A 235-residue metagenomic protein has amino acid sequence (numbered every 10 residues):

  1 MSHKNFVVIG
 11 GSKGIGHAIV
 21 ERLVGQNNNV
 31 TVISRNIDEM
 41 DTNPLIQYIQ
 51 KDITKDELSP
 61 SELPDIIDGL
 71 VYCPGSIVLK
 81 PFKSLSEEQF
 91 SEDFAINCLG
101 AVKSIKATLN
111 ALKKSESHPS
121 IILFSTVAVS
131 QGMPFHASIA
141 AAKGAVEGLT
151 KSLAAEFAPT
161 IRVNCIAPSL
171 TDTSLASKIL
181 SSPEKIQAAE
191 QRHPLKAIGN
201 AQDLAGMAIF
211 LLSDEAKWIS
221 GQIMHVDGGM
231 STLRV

Functional and structural regions predicted by a protein language model:
S12, V20: N-terminal Rossmann NAD(P)H-binding glycine-rich loop of SDR-like oxidoreductase domains
P81-F82, S86-F94, A189: Substrate-binding pocket helix/loop in short-chain dehydrogenase/reductase
L85, G132-A140, S152: Active-site loop-to-helix junction immediately N-terminal to the catalytic Tyr of the SDR YXXXK motif in Rossmann-fold
I105, A142, T150: Active-site helix of classical SDR
N110, A154-P159, K217: Alpha-helical segment proximal to the catalytic Tyr-Lys
H193-L204: A conserved structural motif in NAD(P)-dependent oxidoreductases
I209, S220-V235: Short C-terminal tail/terminal secondary-structure segment of NAD(P)H-dependent dehydrogenase/reductase domains
